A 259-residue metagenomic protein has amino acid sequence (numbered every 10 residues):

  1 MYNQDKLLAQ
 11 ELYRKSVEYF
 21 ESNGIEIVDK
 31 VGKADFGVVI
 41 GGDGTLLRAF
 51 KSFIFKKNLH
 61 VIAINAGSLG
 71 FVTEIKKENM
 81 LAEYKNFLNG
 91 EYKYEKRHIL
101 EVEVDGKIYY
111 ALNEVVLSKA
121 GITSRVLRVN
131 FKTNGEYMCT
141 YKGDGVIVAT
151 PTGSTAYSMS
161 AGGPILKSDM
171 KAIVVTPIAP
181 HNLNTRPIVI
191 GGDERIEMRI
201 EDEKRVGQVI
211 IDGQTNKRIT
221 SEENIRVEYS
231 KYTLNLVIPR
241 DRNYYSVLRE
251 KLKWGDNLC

Functional and structural regions predicted by a protein language model:
M1-F36, I40, R48-S52, K77-Y94 (+1 more regions): ATP/NTP phosphate-donor binding region
Q10, R48-F50, T73-E74, S158-S160 (+2 more regions): Short glycine-/acidic-enriched loop or helix-start segments at secondary-structure transitions that form or flank
V38, N65, V115, G213: A residue-level signal for conserved active-site and pocket-lining positions in enzyme catalytic cores
G42-T45, G67-L69, T152-S154: Short glycine-rich anion-binding loops that position phosphate/pyrophosphate groups of nucleotides and phosphorylated
K56-L59: A short helix->loop->beta-strand "cap" motif at the edges of active sites that frequently abuts
L69-D144: Catalytic core of DAGKc-family lipid kinases
Y109, L117-S118, I122, R128 (+2 more regions): ATP/nucleoside-binding phosphotransfer catalytic cores, i.e., glycine-rich phosphate-binding loops
C139-Y141, V148-N184: Gly/Ser/Thr-rich active-site loops/lids in small-molecule metabolic enzymes that frequently grip phosphoryl groups
